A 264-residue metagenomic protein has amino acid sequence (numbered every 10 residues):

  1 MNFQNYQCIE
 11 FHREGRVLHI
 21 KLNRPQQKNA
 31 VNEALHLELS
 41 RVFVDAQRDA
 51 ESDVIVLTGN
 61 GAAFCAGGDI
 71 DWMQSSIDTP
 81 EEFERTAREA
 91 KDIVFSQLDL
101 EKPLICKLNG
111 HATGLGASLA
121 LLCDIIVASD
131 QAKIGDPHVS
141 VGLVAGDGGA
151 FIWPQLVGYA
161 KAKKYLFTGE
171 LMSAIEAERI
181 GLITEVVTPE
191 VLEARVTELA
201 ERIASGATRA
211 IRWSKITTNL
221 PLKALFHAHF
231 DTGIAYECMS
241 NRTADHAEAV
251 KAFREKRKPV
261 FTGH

Functional and structural regions predicted by a protein language model:
M1-N60, F95: Conserved CoA-thioester-binding segment of acyl-CoA-metabolizing enzymes
F3, F95-R209, A235-C238, R242-T243 (+3 more regions): Crotonase-fold acyl-CoA enzyme core
F3, G59-S96, A112, G142 (+1 more regions): Glycine- (often His-adjacent) and acidic-residue-rich active-site loop that binds/positions the CoA thioester
I20, R24, L39, L57 (+7 more regions): Terminal peptide-recognition signature
P25-K28, G61-A62, G67-I70, H111 (+2 more regions): A short, glycine- and basic residue-enriched loop/turn that sits immediately adjacent to a domain's principal
L35-E38, T86-E89, L192, G233: Hydrophobic alpha-helical membrane-association signature
K215-A224: Short, charged, surface-exposed hinge/linker loops at domain edges that act as mobile lids or interdomain connectors
L225-F230, G263: Short beta-strand->loop
